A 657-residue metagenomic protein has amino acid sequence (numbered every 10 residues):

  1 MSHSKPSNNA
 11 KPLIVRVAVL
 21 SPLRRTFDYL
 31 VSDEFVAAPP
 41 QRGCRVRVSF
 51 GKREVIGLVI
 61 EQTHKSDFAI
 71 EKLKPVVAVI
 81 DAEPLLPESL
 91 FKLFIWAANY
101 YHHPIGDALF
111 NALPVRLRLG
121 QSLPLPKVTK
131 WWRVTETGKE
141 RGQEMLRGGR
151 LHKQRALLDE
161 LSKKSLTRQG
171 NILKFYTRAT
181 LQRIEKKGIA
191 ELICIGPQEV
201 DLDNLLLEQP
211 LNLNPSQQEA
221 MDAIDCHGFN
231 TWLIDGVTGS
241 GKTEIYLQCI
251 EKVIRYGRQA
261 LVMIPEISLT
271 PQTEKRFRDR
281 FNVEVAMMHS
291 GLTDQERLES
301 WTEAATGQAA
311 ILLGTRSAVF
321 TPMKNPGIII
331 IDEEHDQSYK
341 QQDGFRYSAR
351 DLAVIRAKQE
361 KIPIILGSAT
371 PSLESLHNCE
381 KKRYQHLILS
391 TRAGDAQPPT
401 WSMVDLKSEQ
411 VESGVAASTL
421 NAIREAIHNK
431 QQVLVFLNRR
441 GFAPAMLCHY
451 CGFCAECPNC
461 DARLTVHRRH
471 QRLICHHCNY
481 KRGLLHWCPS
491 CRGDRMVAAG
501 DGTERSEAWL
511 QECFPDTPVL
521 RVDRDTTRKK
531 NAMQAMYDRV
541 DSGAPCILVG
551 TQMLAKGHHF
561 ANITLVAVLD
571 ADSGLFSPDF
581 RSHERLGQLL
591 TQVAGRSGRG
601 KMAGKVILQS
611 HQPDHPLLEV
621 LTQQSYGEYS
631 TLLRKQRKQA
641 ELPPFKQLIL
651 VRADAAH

Functional and structural regions predicted by a protein language model:
M1-S368, S375, E380-A396, H428: Accessory, non-ATPase domains that flank or precede helicase/AAA+ motor cores in DNA-metabolism machines
E208-N214, Q218, G228-A655: Inter-lobe coupling/hinge segments of SF2-like helicase ATPases
